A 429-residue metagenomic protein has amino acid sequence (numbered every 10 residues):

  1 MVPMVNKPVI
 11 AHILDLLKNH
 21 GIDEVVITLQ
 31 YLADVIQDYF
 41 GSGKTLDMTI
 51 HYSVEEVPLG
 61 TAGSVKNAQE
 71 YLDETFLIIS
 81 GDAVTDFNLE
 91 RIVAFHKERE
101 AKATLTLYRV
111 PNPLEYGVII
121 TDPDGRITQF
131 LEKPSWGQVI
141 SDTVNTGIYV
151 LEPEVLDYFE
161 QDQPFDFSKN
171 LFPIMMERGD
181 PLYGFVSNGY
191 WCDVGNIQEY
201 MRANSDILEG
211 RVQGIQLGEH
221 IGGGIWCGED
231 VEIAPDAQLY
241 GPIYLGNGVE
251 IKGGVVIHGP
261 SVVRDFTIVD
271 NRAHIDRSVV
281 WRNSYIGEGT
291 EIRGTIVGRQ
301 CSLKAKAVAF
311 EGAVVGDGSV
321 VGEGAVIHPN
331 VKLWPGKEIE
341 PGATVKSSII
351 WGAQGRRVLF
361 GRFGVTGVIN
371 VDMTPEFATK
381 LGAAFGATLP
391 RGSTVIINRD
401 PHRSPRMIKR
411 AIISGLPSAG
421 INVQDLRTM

Functional and structural regions predicted by a protein language model:
M1-Q37, M48: N-terminal glycine-rich phosphate-binding loop and ensuing alpha1 helix
I36-P123, E160: Conserved beta-loop-beta/alpha segment of the NTase-like Rossmann-fold superfamily that binds/positions NTPs
M48-T49, S414-R427: A glycine-rich helix N-cap at a beta->alpha junction
S53-P58, V423-M429: Active-site nucleophile and cofactor-binding loops and adjacent substrate-binding regions of central metabolic enzymes
F76-L77, V84, E90-K97, Y108-P113 (+1 more regions): Catalytic-core segments of class I nucleotidyltransferases/pyrophosphorylases that form NMP-activated intermediates
Q163, M176-D276: Extended, small-residue-rich solenoid/repeat segments and analogous flexible loops that form exposed scaffolds
I268-F360, G364-V365, I369: Glycine-rich hexapeptide-repeat left-handed beta-helix
G355-S414, S418-A419: An N-terminal, well-structured beta->alpha segment
